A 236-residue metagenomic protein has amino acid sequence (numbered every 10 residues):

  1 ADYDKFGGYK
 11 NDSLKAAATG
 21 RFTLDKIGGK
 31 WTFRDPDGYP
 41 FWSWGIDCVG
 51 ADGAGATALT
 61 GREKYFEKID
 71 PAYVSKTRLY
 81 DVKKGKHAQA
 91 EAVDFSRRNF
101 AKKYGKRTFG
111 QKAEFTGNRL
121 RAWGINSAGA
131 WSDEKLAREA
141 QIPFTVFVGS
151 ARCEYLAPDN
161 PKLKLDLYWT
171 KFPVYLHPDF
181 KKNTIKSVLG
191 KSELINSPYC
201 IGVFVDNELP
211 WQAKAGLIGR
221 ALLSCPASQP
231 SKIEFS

Functional and structural regions predicted by a protein language model:
A1-R138, C153-L194, P198-G202: Active-site-adjacent substrate/metal-binding segments within catalytic domains of carbohydrate-active enzymes
G50, A213, I218-G219: Single-residue recognition of alpha-helix boundary sites
K135-A140, Q212-A215: Substrate-binding cleft/loops of secretory-pathway carbohydrate-active enzymes
N207-W211: Short, internal active-site loops enriched in acidic
R220-S236: Active-site neighborhood of glycoside hydrolase catalytic domains
